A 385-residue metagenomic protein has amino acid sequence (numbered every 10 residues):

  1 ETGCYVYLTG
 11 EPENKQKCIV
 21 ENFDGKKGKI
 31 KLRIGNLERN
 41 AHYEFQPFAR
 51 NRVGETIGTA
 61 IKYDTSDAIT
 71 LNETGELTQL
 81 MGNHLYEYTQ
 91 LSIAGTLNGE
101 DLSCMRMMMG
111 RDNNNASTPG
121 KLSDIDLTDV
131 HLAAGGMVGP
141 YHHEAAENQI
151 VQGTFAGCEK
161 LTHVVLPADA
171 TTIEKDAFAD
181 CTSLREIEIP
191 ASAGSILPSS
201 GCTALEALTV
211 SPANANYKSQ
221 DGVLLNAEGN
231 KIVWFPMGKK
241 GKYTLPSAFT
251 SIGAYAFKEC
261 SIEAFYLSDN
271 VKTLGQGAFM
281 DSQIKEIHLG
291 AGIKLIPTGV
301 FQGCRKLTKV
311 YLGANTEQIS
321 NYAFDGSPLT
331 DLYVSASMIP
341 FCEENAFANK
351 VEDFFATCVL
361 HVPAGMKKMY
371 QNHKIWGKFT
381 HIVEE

Functional and structural regions predicted by a protein language model:
E1-S66: Short, surface-exposed linear motifs at loops/turns and structural transition points
D67-N72, T89-L97, N114-Q149, C158-T172 (+8 more regions): Structural signature of tandem-repeat unit edges
A68-Y88, R106: Acidic Gly/Asp/Thr-rich repetitive segments characteristic of extracellular carbohydrate-active and adhesion proteins
L80, D101-M108, N345-A346: A short acidic, amphipathic alpha-helical/loop segment
H373-K378: Helix-loop-beta element that forms the nucleotide-linked donor phosphate-binding surface in glycosyltransferases
